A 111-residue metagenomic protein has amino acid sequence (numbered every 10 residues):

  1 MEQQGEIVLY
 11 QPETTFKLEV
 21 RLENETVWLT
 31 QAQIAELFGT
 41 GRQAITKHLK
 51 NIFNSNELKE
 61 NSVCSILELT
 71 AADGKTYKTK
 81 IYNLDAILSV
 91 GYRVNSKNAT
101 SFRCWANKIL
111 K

Functional and structural regions predicted by a protein language model:
M1-Q31, E36-L37, R42, L69-K111: Positively charged, aromatic-accented nucleic-acid-binding surfaces
N51-S55: Alpha-helical DNA-recognition elements
E57-A71: Short Lys/Arg-enriched helix C-cap and helix-to-coil transition segments that create basic nucleic-acid-contact patches
